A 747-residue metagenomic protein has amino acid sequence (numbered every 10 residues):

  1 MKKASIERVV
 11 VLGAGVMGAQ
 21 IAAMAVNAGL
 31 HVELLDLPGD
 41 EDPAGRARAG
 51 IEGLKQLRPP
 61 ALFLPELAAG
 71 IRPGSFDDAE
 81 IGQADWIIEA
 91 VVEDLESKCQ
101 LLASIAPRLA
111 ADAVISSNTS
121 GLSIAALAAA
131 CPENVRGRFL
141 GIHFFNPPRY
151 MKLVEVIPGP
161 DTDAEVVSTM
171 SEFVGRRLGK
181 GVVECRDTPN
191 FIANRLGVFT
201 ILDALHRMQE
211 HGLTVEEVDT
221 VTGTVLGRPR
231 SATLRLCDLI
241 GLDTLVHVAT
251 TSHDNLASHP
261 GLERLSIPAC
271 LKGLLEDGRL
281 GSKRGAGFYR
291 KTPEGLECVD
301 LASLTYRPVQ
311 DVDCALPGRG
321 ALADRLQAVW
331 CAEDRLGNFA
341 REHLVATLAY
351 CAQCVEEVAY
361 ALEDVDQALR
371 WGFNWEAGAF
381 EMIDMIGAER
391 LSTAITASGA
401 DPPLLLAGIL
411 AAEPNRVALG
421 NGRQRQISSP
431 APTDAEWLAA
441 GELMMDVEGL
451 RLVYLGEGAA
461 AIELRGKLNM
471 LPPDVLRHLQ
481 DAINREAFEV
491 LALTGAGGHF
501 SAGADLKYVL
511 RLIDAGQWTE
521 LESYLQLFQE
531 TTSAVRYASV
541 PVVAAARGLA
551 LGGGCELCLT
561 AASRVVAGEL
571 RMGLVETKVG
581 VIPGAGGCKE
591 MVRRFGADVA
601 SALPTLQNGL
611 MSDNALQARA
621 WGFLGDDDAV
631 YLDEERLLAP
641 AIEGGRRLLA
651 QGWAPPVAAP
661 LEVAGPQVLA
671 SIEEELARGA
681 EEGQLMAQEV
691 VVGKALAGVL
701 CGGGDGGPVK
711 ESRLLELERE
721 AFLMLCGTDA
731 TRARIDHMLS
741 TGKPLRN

Functional and structural regions predicted by a protein language model:
M1-L491, A496-G498, K507-T519, S523-L527 (+5 more regions): N-terminal glycine-rich phosphate-binding loop for ADP-containing cofactors
A502-A504: Extended, composition-driven regions rather than compact fold-specific motifs
E556: Short alpha-helical segment that forms part of, or immediately flanks, the ligand-binding pocket in carbohydrate-active
